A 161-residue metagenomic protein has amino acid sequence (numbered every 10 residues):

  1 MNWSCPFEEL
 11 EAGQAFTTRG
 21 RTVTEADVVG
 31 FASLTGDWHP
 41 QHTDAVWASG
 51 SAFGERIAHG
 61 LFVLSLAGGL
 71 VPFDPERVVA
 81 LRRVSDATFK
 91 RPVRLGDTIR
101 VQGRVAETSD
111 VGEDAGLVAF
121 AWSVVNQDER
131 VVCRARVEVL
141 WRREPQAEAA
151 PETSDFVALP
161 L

Functional and structural regions predicted by a protein language model:
M1-R83, E144-L161: Hot-dog-fold acyl-thioester-processing enzymes
N2-A12, V93-D97, Q102-L161: HotDog/MaoC-like acyl-thioester-processing domains
A67, F89, G103-V105: Conserved hydrophobic positions within beta-strands
F73-L95, V101: Mid-chain, well-packed structural core segment of small domains
